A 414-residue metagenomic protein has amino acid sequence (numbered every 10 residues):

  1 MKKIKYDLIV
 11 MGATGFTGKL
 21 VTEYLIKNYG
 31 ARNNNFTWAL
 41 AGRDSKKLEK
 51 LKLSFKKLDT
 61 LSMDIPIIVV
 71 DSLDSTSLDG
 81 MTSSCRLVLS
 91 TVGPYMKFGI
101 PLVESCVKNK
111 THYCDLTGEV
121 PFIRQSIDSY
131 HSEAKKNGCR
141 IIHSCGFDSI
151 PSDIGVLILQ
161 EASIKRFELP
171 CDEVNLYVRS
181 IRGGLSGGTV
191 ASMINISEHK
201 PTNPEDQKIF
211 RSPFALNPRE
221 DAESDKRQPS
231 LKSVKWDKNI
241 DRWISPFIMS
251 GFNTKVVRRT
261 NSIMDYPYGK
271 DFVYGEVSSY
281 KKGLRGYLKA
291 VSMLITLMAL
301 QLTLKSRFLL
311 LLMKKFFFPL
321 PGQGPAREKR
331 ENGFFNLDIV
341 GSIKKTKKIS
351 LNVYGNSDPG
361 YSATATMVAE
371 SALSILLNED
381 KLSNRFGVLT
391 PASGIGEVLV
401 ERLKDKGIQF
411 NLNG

Functional and structural regions predicted by a protein language model:
Y6-Y29: N-terminal Rossmann NAD(P)H-binding glycine-rich loop of SDR-like oxidoreductase domains
D7, R86-L87, H112: Structural motif
Y29-N33, F55-M63, A134, K165-F167 (+1 more regions): Short helix-capping segments at alpha-helix termini
G30-K47: Conserved glycine-rich Rossmann-like NAD(P)H-binding loop of the short-chain dehydrogenase/reductase
D44-S77: Conserved N-terminal Rossmann-fold NAD(P) cofactor-binding segment
I68-C85, T91-K97: Conserved Rossmann-fold cofactor-binding substructure of NAD(P)-dependent oxidoreductases
P94-S212: Glycine-/Pro-rich loop/turn segments that contact NAD(P) or position catalytic residues in Rossmann-like domains
E161-G414: C-terminal catalytic/substrate-binding lobe primarily of soluble NAD(P)-dependent oxidoreductases
